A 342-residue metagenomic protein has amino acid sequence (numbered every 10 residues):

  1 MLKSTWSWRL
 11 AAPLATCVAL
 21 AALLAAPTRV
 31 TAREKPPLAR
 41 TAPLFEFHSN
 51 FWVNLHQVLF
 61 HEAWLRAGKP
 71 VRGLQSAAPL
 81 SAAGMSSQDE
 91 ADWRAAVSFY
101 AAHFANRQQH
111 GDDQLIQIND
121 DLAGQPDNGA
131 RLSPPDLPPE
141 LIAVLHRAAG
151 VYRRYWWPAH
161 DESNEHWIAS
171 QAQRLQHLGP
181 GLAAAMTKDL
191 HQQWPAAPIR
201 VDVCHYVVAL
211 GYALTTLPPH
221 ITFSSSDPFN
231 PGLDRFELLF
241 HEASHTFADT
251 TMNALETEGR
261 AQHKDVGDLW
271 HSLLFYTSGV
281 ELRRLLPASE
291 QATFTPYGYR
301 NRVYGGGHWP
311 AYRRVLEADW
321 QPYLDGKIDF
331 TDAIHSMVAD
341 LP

Functional and structural regions predicted by a protein language model:
M1-W8: N-terminal secretory signal peptides that target proteins for export/translocation
P13-A25: Bacterial N-terminal signal peptides
V30-A32: Boundary at the C-terminal end of the N-terminal hydrophobic targeting segment
E34-H110, A123, T251-M252, G259-Y312: Post-HExxH zinc-binding segment in Zn-dependent metallohydrolases
A159-T216: Auxiliary, metal-adjacent structural segments of Zn-dependent hydrolase domains
F223-L239: Short pre-active-site segment immediately N-terminal to the catalytic Zn-binding motif
F236-N253: Active-site recognition of the HExxH zinc-binding catalytic motif
F294-P342: Pan-zinc metallopeptidase signature
